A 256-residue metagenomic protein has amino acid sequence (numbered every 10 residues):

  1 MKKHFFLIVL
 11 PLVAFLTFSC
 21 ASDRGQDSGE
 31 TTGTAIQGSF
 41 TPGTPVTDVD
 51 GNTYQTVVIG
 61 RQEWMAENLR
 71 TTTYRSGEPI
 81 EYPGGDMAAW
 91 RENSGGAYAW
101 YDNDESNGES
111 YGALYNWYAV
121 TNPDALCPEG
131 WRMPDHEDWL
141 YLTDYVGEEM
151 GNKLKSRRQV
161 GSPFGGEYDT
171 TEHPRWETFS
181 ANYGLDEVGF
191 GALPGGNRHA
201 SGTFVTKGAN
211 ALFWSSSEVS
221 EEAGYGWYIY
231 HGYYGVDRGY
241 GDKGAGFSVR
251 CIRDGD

Functional and structural regions predicted by a protein language model:
M1-F5, A21: Positively charged n-region of N-terminal signal peptides that target proteins for export
F6-A14: Sec-dependent N-terminal signal peptides
L16-S19: C-terminal motif of bacterial Sec signal peptides marking the signal peptidase cleavage site
D23-D256: Conserved positions within compact, well-structured domain cores
